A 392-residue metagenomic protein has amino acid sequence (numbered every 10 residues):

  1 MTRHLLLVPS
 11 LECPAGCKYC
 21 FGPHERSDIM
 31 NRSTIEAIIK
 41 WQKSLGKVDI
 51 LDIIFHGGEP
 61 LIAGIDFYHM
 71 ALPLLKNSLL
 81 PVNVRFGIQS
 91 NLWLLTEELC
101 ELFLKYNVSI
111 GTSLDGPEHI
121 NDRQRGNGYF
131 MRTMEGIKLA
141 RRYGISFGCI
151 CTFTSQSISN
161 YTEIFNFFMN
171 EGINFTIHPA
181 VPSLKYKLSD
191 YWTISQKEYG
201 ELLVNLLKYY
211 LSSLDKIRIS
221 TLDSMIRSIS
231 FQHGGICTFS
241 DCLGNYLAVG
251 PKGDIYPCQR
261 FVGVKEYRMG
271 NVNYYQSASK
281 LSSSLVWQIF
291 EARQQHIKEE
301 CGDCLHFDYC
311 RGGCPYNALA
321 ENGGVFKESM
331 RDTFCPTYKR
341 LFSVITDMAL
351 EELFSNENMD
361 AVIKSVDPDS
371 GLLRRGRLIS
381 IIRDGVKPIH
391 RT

Functional and structural regions predicted by a protein language model:
H4-S33: Canonical Radical SAM [4Fe-4S] cluster-binding loop centered on the CxxxCxxC motif and its immediate flanking residues
V8, N127-M134, K138, R142-L243 (+3 more regions): Radical SAM enzyme [4Fe-4S]-AdoMet core and its adjacent flexible, acidic and glycine-rich loops/tails across
C13, C17-C20, C237-S240, C258 (+4 more regions): Short cysteine clusters
R32, T96-E97, I158, W287 (+2 more regions): Structural motif corresponding to alpha-helix initiation and N-cap regions
I39-I54, A63-P182, Y191-I194: Radical SAM/AdoMet-radical enzyme domain recognition
G58-E59: Active-site neighborhood of divalent metal-dependent phosphoester/pyrophosphate hydrolases
G263-T392: Flexible mid-to-C-terminal extensions adjoining Fe-S/redox cofactors in radical SAM and related proteins
